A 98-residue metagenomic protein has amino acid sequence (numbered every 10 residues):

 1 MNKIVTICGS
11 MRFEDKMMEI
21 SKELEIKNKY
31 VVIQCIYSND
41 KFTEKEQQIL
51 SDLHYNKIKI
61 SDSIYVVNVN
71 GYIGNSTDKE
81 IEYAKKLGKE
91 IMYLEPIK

Functional and structural regions predicted by a protein language model:
M1-K98: Conserved catalytic or regulatory cores that recognize and/or transform ribose-phosphate-containing ligands
